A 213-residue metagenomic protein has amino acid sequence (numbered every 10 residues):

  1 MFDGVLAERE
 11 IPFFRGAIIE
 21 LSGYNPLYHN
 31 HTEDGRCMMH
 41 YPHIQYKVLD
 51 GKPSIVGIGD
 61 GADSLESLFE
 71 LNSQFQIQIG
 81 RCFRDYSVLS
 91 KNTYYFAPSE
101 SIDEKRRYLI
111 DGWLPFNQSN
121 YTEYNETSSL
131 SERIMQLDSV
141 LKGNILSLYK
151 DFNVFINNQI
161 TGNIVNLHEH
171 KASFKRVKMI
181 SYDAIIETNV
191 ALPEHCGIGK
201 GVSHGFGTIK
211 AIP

Functional and structural regions predicted by a protein language model:
M1-P213: RNA-interacting cores
